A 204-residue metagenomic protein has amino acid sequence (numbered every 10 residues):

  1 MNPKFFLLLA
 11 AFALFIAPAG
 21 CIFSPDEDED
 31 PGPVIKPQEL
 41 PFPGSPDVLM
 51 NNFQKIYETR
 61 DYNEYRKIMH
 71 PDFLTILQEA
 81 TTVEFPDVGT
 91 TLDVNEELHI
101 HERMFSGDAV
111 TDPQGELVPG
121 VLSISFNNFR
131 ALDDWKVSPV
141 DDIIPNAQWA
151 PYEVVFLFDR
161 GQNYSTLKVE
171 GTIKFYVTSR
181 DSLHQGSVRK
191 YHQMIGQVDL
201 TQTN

Functional and structural regions predicted by a protein language model:
M1-C21: Sec-dependent bacterial lipoprotein signal peptides
C21-T59: Short, low-complexity N-terminal intrinsically disordered segments enriched in polar/charged residues
I22-I35, W135-N204: Short beta-strand edge/turn micro-motifs at domain boundaries
E39-D47, E58-Y62, D87-V94, T166: Solvent-exposed, acidic/flexible segments
F53, Y65-R66, E97: Hydrophobic pocket/interface hotspot
T59-L77: Short, well-ordered alpha-helical segments enriched in acidic and aromatic residues
L74-T90: A short gly/proline-enriched turn/hairpin at secondary-structure junctions
V88-Y164: Surface-exposed, charged secondary-structure patches
